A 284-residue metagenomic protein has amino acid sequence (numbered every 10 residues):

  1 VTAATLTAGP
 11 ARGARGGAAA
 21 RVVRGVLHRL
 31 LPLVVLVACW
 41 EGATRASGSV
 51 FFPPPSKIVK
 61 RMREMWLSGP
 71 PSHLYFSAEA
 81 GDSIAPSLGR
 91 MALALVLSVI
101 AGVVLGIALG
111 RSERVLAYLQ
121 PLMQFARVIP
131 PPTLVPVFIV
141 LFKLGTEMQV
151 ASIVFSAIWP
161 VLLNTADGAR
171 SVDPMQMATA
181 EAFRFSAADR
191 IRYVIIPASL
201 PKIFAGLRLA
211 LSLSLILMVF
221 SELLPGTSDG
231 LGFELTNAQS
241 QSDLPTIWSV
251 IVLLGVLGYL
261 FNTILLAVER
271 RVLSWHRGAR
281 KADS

Functional and structural regions predicted by a protein language model:
V1-V34, T263-S284: Transmembrane alpha-helical segments of polytopic membrane transport and secretion proteins
G16, A46-V96: Periplasmic/extracellular loop-to-transmembrane helix junction in inner-membrane transport proteins
R24-L27, G81-L93, L116, M123-A126 (+6 more regions): Alpha-helical membrane-interface segments at transmembrane helix boundaries
L93-M123: Transmembrane-helix boundary motif in ABC transporter permease subunits
Q124-P160, D167-G168: Generic hydrophobic transmembrane alpha-helix motif, especially the helices
A151, F155, A187-F220, S249 (+1 more regions): Transmembrane alpha-helices
V161-G206, L235: Short cytoplasmic-facing helical segments at TM-TM junctions of multi-pass membrane proteins
L231-A267: Hydrophobic alpha-helical transmembrane segments of polytopic membrane proteins
